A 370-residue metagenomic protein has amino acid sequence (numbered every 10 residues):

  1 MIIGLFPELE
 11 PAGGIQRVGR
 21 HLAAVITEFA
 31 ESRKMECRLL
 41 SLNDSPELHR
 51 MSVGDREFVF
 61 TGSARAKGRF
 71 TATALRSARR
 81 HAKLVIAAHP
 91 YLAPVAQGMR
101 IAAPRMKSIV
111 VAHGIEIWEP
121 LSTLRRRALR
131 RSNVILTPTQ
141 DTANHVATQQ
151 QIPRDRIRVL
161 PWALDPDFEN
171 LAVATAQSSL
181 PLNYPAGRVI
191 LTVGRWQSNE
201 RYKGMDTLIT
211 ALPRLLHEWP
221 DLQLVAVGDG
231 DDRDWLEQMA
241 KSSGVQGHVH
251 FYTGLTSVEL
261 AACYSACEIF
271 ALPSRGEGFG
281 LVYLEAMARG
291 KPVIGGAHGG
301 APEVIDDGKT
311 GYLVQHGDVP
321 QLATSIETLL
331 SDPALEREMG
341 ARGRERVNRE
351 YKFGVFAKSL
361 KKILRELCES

Functional and structural regions predicted by a protein language model:
L129, G254-L255, A262-C267: Short alpha-helical donor nucleotide-sugar binding micro-motif in glycosyltransferases
D141, A163: Carbohydrate-associated surface elements
N183-K203, I209-L212: Conserved donor-binding/catalytic core segment of Leloir-type glycosyltransferases
D234-L255: Nucleotide-activated donor-binding/catalytic signature segment of Leloir-type glycosyltransferases, i.e., the conserved
R275: Aromatic "clamp/platform" in nucleotide-sugar-dependent glycosyltransferases that forms part of the donor/acceptor
P292-G295, I305: Short hydrophobic beta-strand element within catalytic cores of glycosyltransferases and related nucleotide-activated
D307-G308, Y312-V319, T328-P333: Conserved acidic donor-binding segment of nucleotide-sugar-dependent glycosyltransferases
Q321, T328, L335-R349, F356-S359: A short, well-ordered alpha-helix in the C-terminal region of glycosyltransferases
